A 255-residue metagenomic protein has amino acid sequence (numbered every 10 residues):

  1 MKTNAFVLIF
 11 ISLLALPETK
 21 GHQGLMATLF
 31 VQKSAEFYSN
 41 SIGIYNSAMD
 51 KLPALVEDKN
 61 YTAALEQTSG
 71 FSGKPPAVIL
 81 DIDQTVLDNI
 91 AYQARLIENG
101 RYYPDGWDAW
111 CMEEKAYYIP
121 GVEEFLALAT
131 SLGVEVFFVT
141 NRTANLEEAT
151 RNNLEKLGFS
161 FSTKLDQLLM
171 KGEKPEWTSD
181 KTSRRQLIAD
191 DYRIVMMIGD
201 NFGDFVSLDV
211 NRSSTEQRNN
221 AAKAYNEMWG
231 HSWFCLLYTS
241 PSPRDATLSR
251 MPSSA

Functional and structural regions predicted by a protein language model:
M1-G24: Bacterial Sec-dependent N-terminal signal peptides
L16-L80, A255: Non-catalytic pre-domain segments flanking phosphatase-related domains
V78-D88: Asp-based phosphoryl-transfer active-site loop
V86-Y117: Active-site neighborhood of HAD-like aspartate-dependent phosphohydrolases
D108-V136, A144: Short, acidic loop-to-helix structural element flanking the phosphoryl-transfer center in phosphate-processing enzymes
S131, R142-L168: Substrate-recognition/cap helix-loop segment adjacent to the acidic, metal-dependent catalytic center of Asp-based
S179, S183-V206: Conserved Lys-Pro-Asp/Glu-containing loop-to-beta segment of HAD-superfamily phosphomonoesterases, centered on
Y238-P243: Conserved small/polar residues in nucleotide/adenosyl-binding loops
